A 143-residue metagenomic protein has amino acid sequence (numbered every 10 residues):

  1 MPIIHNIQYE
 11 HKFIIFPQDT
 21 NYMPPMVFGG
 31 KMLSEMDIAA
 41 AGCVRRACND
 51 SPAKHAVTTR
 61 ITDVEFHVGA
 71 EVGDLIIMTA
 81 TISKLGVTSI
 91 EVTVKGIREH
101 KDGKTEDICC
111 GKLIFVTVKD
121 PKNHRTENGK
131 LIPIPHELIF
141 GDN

Functional and structural regions predicted by a protein language model:
M1-T58, V116-N143: Hot-dog-fold acyl-thioester-processing enzymes
F13, T59, V64, V94-G96 (+1 more regions): Preference for bulky hydrophobic residues occupying beta-strand positions in well-ordered beta-sheet regions
A40-T79, S83-E91, K104-G111: Hydrophobic beta-strand-centered segment that forms part of the acyl-chain substrate-binding groove
E71-V72, S83-N143: HotDog/MaoC-like acyl-thioester-processing domains
